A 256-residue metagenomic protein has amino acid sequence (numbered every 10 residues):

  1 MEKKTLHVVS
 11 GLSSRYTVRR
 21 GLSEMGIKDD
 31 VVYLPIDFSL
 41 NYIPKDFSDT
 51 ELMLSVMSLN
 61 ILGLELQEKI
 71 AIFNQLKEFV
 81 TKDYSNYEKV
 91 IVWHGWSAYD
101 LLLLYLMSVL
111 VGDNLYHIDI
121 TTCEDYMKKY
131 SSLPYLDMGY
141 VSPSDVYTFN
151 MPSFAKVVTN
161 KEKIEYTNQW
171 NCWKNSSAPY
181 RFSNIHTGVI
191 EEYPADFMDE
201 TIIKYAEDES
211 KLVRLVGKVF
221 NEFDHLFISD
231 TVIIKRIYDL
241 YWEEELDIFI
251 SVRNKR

Functional and structural regions predicted by a protein language model:
M1-E68: A structured, charge-rich N-terminal accessory region that forms the first stable segment of a protein and links
E2-K4, K28, S85-K89, N114: A general structural motif
E24-V31, V109-I120, Y241-E245: Structural alpha-beta junctions
D30-L40, L115-K128, V232, F249-S251: A generic structural motif
I61-Y105: Long, hydrophobic/aromatic-enriched structural stretches that serve as scaffold segments
H94-V158: Eukaryotic partner-binding/assembly regions in large regulatory complexes
L133-S210: A conserved mid-domain beta-alpha-beta active-site/ligand-binding segment of alpha/beta enzyme cores
N175-R256: C-terminal, charge/polar-rich interaction regions
